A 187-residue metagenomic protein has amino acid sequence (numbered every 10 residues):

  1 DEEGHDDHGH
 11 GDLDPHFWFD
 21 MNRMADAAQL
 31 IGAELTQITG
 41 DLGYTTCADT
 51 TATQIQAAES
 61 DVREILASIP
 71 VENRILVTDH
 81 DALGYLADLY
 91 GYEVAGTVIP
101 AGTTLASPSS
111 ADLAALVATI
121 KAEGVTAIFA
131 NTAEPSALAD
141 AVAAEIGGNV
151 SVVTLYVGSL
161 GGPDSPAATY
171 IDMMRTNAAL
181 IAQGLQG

Functional and structural regions predicted by a protein language model:
D1-G187: Extracytoplasmic metal-acquisition and chelation regions
